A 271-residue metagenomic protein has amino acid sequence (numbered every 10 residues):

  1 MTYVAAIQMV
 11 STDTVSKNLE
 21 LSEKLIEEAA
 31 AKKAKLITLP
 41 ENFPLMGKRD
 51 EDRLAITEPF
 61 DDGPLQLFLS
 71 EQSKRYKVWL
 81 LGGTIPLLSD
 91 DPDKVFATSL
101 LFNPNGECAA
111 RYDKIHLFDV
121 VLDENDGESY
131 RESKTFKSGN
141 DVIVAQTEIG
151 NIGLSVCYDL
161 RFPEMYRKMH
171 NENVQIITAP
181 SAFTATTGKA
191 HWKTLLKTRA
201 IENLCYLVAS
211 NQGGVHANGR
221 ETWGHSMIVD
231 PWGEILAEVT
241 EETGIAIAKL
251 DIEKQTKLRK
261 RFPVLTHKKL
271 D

Functional and structural regions predicted by a protein language model:
M1-A5: Extreme N-terminal starter segment of soluble prokaryotic enzymes
Q8-T14: Short polar catalytic/cofactor-binding loops
V15, K24-N105, R111, F183-T198 (+1 more regions): Cys-nucleophile CN-hydrolase/nitrilase-fold catalytic domain and related Cys-dependent amidase chemistry that acts on
K17-I26, R161-R167: Short, acidic/polar
E58, D90-E172, A185-T187, T194 (+1 more regions): Active-site catalytic loop in hydrolytic enzyme cores
D61-L81, N151, C157-A246: CN hydrolase (nitrilase-like) catalytic-core segments centered on the catalytic cysteine and neighboring Lys/Glu
G82-T84, T98-L101, I143-A145, S226-I228 (+1 more regions): Short beta-strand scaffold segments in enzyme catalytic cores
E253-D271: A short C-terminal boundary segment appended to hydrolase-like catalytic domains
